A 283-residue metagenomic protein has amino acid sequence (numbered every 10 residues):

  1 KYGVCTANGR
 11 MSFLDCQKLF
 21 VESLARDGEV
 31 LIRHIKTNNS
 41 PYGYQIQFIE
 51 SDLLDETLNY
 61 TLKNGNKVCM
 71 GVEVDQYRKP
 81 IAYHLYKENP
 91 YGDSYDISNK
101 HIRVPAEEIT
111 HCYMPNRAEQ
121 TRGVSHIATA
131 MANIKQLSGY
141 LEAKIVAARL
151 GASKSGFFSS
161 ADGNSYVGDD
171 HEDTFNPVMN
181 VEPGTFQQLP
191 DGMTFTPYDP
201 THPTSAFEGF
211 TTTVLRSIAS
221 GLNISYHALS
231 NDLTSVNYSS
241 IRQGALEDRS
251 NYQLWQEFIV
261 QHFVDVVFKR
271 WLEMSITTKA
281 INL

Functional and structural regions predicted by a protein language model:
K1-P115: Structured, mid-chain assembly/scaffold modules that mediate subunit interfaces within large macromolecular complexes
V4-C5, S51-N66, Y166-E182, T204-V214 (+2 more regions): Short, Lys/Arg-enriched charge-dense amphipathic segments
M11-C16, I35-I49, N164-M179, V267-L283: Charge-rich, acidic-biased intrinsically disordered regions
S12-R33, P203-L283: C-terminal amphipathic alpha-helical
I109-G244: Extended, charged amphipathic alpha-helical segments
